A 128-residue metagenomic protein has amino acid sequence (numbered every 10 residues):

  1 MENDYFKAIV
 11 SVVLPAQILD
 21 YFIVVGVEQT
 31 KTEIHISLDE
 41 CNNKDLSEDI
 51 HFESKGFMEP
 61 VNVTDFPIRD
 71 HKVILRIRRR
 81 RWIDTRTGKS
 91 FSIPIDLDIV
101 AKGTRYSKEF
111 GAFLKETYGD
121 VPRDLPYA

Functional and structural regions predicted by a protein language model:
M1-D4, V13, L46-H51, M58 (+1 more regions): Generic detector of short, locally flexible boundary/turn motifs and exposed helical patches
M1-H35, E40-N43, E109: Long C-terminal interaction/binding lobes of large macromolecular proteins
Y5, Y21, H51, G56 (+3 more regions): Intrinsic disorder/low-structure terminal segments
V10-V13, I18, V24-V27, V61-V63 (+3 more regions): Extended aliphatic helical segments
I23-V24, I36-C41, E48-I50, D98 (+3 more regions): General "foldedness" signal
V24, S54-M58, R86, A101: Intrinsically disordered, low-complexity segments enriched in small/polar residues
H35-I83: N-terminal juxtadomain amphipathic helix that follows a signal peptide/anchor or precedes a small N-terminal auxiliary
V63-A128: Short, positively charged, Gly/Tyr-enriched micro-motifs that form contact patches at catalytic or ligand/partner
